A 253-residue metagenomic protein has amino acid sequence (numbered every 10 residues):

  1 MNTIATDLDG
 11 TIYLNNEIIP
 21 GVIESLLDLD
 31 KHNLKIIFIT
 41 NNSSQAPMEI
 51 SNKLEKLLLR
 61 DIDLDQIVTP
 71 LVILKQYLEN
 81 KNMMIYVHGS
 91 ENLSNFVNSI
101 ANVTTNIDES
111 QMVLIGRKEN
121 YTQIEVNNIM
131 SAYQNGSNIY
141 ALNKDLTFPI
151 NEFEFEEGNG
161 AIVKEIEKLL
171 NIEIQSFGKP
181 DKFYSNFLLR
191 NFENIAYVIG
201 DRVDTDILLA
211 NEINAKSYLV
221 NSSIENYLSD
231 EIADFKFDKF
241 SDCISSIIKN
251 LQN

Functional and structural regions predicted by a protein language model:
N2-T6, L14-E17, I23, M48 (+2 more regions): Asp-based, Mg2+/Mn2+-dependent phosphohydrolase catalytic module
I4, G21-L34: A short, Lys/Arg-enriched amphipathic alpha-helix followed by its capping loop at the start of a domain
N42: Conserved phosphate/oxyanion-binding catalytic-loop motifs
V68-I73: Active-site neighborhood for divalent-cation/phosphate handling
